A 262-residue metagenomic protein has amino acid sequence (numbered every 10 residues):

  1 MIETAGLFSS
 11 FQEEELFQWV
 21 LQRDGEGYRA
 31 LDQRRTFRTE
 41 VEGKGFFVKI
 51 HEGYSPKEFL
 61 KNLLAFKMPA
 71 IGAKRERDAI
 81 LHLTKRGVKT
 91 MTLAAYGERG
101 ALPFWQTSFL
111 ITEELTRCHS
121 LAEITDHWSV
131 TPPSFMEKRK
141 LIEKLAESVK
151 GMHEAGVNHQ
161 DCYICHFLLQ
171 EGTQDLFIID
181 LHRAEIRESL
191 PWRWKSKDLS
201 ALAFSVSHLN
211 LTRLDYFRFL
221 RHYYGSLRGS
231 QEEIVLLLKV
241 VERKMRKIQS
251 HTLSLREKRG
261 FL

Functional and structural regions predicted by a protein language model:
I2, F8-Q12: Interaction-mediating elements
E14-A122, K144, K150, E154-A155 (+2 more regions): Conserved ATP-binding subdomain of kinase catalytic cores across diverse folds
F109-T112, D175-D180: A short beta-strand motif that forms the metal-chelation/ATP-contact edge of phosphoryl-transfer active sites
S120-P132: AlphaC helix of the protein kinase catalytic domain
F135, R139-A146: Conserved short alpha-helix within the protein kinase catalytic core
E154-I164: Catalytic-loop of the protein kinase fold
H166-I178: Conserved protein kinase catalytic/activation segment
F177-R256: C-lobe/activation-segment region of protein kinase-like
